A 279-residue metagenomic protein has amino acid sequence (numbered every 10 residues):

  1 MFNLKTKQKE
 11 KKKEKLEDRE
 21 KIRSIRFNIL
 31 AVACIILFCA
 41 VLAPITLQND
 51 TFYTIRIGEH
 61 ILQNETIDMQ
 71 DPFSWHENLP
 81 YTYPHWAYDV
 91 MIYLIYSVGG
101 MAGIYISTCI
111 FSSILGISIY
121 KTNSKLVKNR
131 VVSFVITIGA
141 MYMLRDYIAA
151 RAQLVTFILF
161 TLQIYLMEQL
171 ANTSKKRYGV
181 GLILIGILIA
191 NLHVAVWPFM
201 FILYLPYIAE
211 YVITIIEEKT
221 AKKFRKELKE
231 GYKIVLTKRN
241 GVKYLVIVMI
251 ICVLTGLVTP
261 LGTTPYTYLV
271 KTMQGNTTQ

Functional and structural regions predicted by a protein language model:
T46, D50, L62-I67, V194-Q279: Transmembrane catalytic cores of multi-pass membrane glycosyltransferases and polysaccharide-assembly enzymes
H76-A102, I106: Short hydrophobic/aromatic helix or loop-helix immediately within or flanking a transmembrane segment in polytopic
I106-L126: Transmembrane-helix motifs of polytopic, lipid-linked glycan transferases
S118, M143, V155-T173, Y204-I216: Specific aromatic-rich, kink-prone transmembrane helix
I119-Y142: Transmembrane-helix signature of polytopic, membrane-embedded enzymes that assemble or transfer cell-envelope glycans
A140-L144, Y178-A195, L254-T255: Membrane-interface alpha helices of multi-pass inner-membrane proteins
Y147-V155: Short acidic/glycine- and proline-prone juxtamembrane loop motifs at membrane-interface regions of multi-pass membrane
Q169-I187, K243-Y244: Short hydrophobic alpha-helices at membrane interfaces in multi-pass membrane enzymes
